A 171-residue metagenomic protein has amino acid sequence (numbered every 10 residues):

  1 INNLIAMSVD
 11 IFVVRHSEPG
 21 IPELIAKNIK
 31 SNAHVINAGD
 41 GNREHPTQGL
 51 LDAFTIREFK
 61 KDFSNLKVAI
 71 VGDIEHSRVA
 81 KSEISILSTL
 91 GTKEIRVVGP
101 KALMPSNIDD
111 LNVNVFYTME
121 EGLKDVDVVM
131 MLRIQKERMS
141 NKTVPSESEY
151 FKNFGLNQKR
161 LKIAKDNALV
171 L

Functional and structural regions predicted by a protein language model:
I1-F54: Phosphate/diphosphate ligand-binding glycine-rich loop within oxidoreductases
N2, E23, S85, K159-K162: Alpha-helical segments flanking ligand/cofactor-binding loops in enzyme cores
R15, I36-N37, V71-G72, L132 (+1 more regions): Short beta-strand segments
S17-P19, G41, I74-H76, R133-M139: Short glycine-rich anion-binding loops that position phosphate/pyrophosphate groups of nucleotides and phosphorylated
G20-E23, A80, L123, N157: Short, well-ordered alpha-helical microsegments
S31-A33, G91-E94, I163-L169: A short helix->loop->beta-strand "cap" motif at the edges of active sites that frequently abuts
A53, R57-L132: Glycine-rich phosphate/diphosphate-binding loop of Rossmann-like nucleotide-binding domains
I108-L171: Rossmann-like adenosine-cofactor binding region
